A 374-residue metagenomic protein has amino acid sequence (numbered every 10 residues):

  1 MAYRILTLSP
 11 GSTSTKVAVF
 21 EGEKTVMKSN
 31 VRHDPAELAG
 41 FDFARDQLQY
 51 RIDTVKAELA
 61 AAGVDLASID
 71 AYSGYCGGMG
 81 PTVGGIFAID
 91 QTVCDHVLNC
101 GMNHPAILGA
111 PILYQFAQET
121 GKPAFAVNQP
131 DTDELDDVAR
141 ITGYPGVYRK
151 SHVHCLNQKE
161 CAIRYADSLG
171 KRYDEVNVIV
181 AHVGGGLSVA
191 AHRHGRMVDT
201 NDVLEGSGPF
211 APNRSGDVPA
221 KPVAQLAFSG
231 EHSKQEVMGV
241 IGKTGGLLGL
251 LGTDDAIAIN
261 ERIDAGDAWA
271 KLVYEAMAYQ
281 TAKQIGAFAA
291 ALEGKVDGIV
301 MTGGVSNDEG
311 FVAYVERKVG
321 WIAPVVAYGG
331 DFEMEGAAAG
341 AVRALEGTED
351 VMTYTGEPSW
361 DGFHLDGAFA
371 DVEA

Functional and structural regions predicted by a protein language model:
I5-D46: Short glycine-rich, Thr/Ser-proximal phosphate-binding strand/loop in the N-terminal lobe of ATP-dependent enzymes
A57-D70, S168-R172, I285-D297: Phosphate/pyrophosphate-binding loops at sites that engage ATP/ADP/AMP, CoA/4′-phosphopantetheine, polyphosphate
L59-P105, P123, D131-T142: Short beta-strand-loop/turn "lid" adjacent to the catalytic site in phosphate-handling enzymes
G109-Y114, A126, I141, G146-N177 (+3 more regions): Glycine-rich phosphate-binding loop plus the immediately following alpha-helix
G239-G294: Adenine-nucleotide phosphate-binding core of ATP-dependent small-molecule kinases
V296-V315: Glycine-rich phosphate-binding loops at beta-strand->alpha-helix junctions
E309, A313-A339: Conserved phosphate-binding/catalytic loops in two-lobed NTP-binding clefts
A327-A374: Structural signal for terminal/edge beta-strands and the immediately following C-terminal loop/tail that closes
